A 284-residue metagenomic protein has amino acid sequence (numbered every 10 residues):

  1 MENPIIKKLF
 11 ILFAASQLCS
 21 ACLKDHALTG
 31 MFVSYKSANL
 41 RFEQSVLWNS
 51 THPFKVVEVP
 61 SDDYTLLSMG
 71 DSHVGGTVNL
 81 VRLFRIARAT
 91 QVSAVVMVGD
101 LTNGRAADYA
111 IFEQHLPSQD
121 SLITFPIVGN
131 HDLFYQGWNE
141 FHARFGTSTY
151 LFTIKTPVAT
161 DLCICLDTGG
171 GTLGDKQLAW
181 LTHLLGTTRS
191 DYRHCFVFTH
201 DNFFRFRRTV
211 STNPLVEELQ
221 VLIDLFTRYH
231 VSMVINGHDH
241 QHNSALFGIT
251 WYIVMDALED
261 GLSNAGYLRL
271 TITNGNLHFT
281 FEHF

Functional and structural regions predicted by a protein language model:
M1-F10: Bacterial N-terminal signal peptides that target proteins for export
L18-A21: C-terminal motif of bacterial Sec signal peptides marking the signal peptidase cleavage site
L23-A110: N-terminal active-site segment of His-dependent metallophosphoesterases
D25-L47, H52, N243-F284: Binuclear metal-dependent phosphoesterase catalytic core
V57-L67, L151-C165, H194, L246-Y252 (+1 more regions): Beta-strand-turn-beta hairpins that frame and shape the catalytic cleft of phosphate-ester-processing enzymes
D71, G99-D100, G129-N130, H200 (+1 more regions): Active-site glycine-centered loops adjacent to acidic/histidine catalytic or metal-binding residues that shape
N79-I154: Core catalytic region of metal-dependent phosphoesterases/phosphodiesterases, especially metallo-beta-lactamase-like
R85-A94, T172-Y252, L277-T280, F284: His/acidic metal-ligating clusters that form di-metal
